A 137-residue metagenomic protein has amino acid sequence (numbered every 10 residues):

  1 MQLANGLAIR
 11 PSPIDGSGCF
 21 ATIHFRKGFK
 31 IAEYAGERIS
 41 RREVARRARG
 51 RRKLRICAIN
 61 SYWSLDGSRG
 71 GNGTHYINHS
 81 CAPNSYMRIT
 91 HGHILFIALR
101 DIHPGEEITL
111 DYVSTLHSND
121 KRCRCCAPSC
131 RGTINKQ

Functional and structural regions predicted by a protein language model:
M1-M87: Catalytic cores of histone-lysine modification enzymes
C81-Q137: C-terminal SET catalytic tail plus cysteine-rich post-SET Zn-binding segment of SAM-dependent SET-domain
